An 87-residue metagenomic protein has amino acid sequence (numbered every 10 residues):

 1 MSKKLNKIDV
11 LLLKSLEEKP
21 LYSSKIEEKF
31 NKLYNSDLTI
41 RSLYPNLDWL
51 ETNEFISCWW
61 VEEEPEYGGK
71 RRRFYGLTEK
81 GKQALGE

Functional and structural regions predicted by a protein language model:
K4-I8: N-terminal positioning helix adjacent to the helix-turn-helix/winged-helix DNA-binding module
D9-L16: Hydrophobic residues on short alpha-helical segments
L16-K25: Short capping segments at the starts of secondary-structure elements
S24-N35: DNA-recognition alpha helix
L43-L50: Basic amphipathic alpha-helical segments that dock to polyanions
N53-G68: Beta-hairpin "wing" of winged helix-turn-helix
R71-G86: Basic, amphipathic "hinge/linker" alpha-helix immediately C-terminal to the N-terminal HTH DNA-binding motif
